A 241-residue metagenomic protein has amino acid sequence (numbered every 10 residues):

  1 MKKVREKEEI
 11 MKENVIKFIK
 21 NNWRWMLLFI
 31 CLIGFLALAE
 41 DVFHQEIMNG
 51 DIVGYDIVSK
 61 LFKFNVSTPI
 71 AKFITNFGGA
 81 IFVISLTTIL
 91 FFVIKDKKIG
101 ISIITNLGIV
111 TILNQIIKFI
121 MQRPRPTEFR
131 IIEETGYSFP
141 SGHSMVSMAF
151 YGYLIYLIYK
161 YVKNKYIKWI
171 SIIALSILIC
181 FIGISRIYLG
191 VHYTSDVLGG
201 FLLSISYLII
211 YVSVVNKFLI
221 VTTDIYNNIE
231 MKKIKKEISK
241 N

Functional and structural regions predicted by a protein language model:
K2-A80, F119-M121, R125-I131: N-terminal transmembrane-helix/juxtamembrane module of multi-pass inner/ER membrane proteins
K12-N22, I94-T105, I170: Membrane-interface helix-loop-helix junctions at transmembrane boundaries of multi-pass membrane enzymes, predominantly
I19, R130-N241: Membrane-embedded catalytic cores of phosphoryl/pyrophosphoryl-handling enzymes
W25-M26, I81, I99-I104, T194-S195: Short, aromatic-rich membrane-interface segments at the entry and exit of alpha-helical transmembrane domains
F29-I33, I84, I103, L107-T111 (+2 more regions): Alpha-helical transmembrane spans of integral membrane proteins, capturing the lipid-embedded, hydrophobic core of TM
I33-A37, I109-I116, I177-R186: Aromatic-anchored segments of alpha-helical transmembrane domains
F35, A39, L113, I117 (+3 more regions): Alpha-helical membrane-inserting segments
M48-N49, T87, F92-N164: Membrane-interface loops
